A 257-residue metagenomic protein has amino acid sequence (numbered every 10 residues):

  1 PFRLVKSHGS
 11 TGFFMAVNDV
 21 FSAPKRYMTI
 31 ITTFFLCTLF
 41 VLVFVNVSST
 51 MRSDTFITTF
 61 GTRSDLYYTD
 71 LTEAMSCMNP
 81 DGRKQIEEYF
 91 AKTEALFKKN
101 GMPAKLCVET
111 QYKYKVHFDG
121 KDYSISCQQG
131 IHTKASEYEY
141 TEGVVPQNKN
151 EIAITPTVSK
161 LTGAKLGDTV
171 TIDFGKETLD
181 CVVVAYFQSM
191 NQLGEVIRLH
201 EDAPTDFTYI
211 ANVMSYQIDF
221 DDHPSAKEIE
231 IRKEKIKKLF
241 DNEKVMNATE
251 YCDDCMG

Functional and structural regions predicted by a protein language model:
G12-A23: A short amphipathic helical element positioned immediately N-terminal to and/or at the very start of a transmembrane
K25-R52: Short, strongly hydrophobic transmembrane alpha-helices
S49-G257: Basic-flanked hydrophobic alpha-helices used for secretion and membrane insertion
